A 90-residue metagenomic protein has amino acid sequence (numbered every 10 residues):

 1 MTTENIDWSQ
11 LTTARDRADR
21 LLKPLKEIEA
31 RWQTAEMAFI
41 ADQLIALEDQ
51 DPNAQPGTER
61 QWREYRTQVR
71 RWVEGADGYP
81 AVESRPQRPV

Functional and structural regions predicted by a protein language model:
M1-V90: A preference for well-ordered globular domain cores that mediate specific macromolecular interactions or catalysis
